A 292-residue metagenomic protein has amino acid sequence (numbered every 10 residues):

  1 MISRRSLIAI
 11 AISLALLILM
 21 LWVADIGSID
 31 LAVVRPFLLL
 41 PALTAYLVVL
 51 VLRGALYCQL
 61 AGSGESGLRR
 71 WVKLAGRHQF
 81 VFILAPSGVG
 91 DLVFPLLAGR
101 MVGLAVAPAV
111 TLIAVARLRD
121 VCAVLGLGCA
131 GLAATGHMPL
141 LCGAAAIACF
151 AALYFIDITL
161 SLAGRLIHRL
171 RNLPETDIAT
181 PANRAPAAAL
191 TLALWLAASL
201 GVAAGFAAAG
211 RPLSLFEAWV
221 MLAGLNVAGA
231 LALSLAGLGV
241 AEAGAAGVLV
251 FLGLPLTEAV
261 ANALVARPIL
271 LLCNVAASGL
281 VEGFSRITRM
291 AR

Functional and structural regions predicted by a protein language model:
M1-R77, A133-A230, L256-V265, I269-R292: Predominantly cytoplasmic-facing regulatory/coupling regions of multi-pass membrane proteins
V51-Y57, A85-P95, A230-A246: Transmembrane helix boundary and interhelical junction motifs in multipass membrane proteins
Q59-S63, P95-V102, A114, L249-F251: Helix-loop junctions at the membrane interface of multi-pass solute transporters
R69-K73, G90-D91, V102-R117, L125 (+1 more regions): Membrane-interface alpha-helices at helix entry/exit sites of multi-pass transporters
L74-R100: Hydrophobic, aromatic-rich membrane-embedded alpha-helical segments
A98-I147: Hydrophobic alpha-helical segments and helix pairs
A98-V106, M221, L225, A243-E258: Interfacial segments of multi-pass membrane proteins
